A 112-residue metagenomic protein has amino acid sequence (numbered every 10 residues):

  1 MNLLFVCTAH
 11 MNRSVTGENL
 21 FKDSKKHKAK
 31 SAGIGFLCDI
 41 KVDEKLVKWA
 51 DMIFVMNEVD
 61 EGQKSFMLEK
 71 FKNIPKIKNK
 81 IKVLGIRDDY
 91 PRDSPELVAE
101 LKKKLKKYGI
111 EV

Functional and structural regions predicted by a protein language model:
M1-M52, K102-V112: Conserved active-site segments centered on acidic
A9-N12, V59-D60, R87-D89: Short, solvent-exposed loop/turn segments at secondary-structure junctions
G17-N19, S65-E69: Short amphipathic alpha-helical segments
G33, N57, L84-R87: Residues at the C-termini of beta-strands that transition into short coil/loop
K41-K45, S65, P95-A99: Generic alpha-helical secondary structure signal
K45-F66: Short, structured active-site "lid" loops
L68-V112: Phosphate-binding/catalytic loops
